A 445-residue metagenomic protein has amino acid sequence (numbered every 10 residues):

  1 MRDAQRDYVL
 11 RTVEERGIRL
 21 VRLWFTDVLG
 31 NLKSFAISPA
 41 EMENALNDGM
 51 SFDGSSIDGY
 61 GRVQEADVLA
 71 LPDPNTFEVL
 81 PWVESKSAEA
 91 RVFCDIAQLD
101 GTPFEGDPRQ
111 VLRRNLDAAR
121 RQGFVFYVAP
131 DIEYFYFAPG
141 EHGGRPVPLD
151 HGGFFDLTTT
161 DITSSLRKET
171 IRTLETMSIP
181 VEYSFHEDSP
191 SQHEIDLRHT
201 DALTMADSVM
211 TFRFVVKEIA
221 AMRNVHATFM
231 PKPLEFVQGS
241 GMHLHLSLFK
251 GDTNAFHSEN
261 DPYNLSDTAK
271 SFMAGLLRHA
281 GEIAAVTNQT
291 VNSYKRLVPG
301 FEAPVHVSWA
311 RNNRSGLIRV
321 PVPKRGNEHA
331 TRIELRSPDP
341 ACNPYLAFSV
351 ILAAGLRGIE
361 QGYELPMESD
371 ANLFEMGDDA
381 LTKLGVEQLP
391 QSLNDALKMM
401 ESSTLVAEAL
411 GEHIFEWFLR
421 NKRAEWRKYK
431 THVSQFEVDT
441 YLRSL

Functional and structural regions predicted by a protein language model:
M1-L445: Glycine-rich, acidic/polar active-site loops that bind/position phosphate-bearing ligands
